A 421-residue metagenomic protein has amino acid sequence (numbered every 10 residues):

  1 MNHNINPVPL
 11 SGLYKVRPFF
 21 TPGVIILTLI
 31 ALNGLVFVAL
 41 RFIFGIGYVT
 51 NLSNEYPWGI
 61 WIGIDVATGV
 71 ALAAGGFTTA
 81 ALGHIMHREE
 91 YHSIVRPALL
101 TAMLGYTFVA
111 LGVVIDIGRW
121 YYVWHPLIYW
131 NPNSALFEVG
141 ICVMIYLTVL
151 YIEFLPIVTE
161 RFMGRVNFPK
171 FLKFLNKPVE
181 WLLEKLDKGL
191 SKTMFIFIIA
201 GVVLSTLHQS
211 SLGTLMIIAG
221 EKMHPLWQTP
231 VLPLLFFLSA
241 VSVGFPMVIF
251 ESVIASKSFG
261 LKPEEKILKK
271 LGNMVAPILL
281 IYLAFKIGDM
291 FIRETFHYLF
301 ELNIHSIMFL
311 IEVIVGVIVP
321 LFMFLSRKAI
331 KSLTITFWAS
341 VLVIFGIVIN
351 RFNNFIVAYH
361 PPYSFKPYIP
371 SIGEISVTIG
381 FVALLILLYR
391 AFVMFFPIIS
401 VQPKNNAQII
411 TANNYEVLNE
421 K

Functional and structural regions predicted by a protein language model:
M1-G75, Y359, I386, R390 (+1 more regions): N-terminal signal-anchor module of multipass membrane proteins
N2-L10, Y121, L175-V179: Membrane-proximal N-terminal segments immediately preceding the first transmembrane helix
H3, R327-K421: TerminUS-proximal long segments
G12-F20, V24-V36, R88-E90, I128 (+4 more regions): Long, contiguous internal "core" modules enriched in hydrophobic/ aromatic residues
V38-T50, V114-W124, L207-E221, I287-R293 (+1 more regions): Membrane-helix interface motif
R41-N51, Y56-G59, V66-K177, M194-Q209: Transmembrane-helix bundle segments that line or gate the permeation/cavity pathway in multi-pass membrane proteins
Y91-T101, L271-I278, K331-A339: Membrane-interfacial loop-to-transmembrane alpha-helix junctions, especially the N-terminal start
F108-V109, S205-T206, Y282-F285, V341-F352: Aromatic-anchored segments of alpha-helical transmembrane domains
